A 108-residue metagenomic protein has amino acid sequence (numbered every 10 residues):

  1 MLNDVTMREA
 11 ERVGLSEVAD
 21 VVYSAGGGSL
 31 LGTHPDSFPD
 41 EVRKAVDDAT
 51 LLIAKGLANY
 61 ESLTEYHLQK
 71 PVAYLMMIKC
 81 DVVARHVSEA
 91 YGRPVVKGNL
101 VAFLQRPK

Functional and structural regions predicted by a protein language model:
N3-K108: C-terminal functional extensions of proteins
